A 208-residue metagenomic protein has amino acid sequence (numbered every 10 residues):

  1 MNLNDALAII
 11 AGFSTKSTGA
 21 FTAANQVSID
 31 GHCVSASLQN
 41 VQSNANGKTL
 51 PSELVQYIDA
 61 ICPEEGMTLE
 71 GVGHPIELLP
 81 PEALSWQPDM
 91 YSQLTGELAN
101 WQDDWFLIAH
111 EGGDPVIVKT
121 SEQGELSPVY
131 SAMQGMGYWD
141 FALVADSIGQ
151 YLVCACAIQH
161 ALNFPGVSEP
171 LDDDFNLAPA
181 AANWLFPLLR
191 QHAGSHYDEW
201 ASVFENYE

Functional and structural regions predicted by a protein language model:
M1-V116, F186-E208: A surface-exposed partner-binding patch
E64-L177: Long, low-complexity, intrinsically disordered segments enriched in glycines and aromatic residues
L171-W184, H192, Y197: Protein C-terminal end segments and domain termini
